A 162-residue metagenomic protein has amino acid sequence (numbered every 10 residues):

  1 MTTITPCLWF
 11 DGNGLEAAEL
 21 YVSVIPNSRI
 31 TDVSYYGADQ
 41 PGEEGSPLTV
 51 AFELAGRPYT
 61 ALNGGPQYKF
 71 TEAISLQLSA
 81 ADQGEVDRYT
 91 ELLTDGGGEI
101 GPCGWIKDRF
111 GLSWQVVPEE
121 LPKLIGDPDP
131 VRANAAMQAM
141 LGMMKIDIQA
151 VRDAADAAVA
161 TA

Functional and structural regions predicted by a protein language model:
T2, Q40, E72-I74, A162: A charge-rich, low-complexity, intrinsically flexible signal that marks solvent-exposed coils, linkers, repeats
C7, L54-A55, E120-K123, P130-A133 (+1 more regions): Conserved "turn/edge" positions that cap or connect secondary-structure elements within repeat/scaffolded domains
L8-G56: Core segments of cupin and vicinal oxygen chelate
V24, L54-R57, K69-F70, I74-S113 (+2 more regions): Vicinal oxygen chelate
L62-G64: Active-site-proximal beta-strand/loop segments in catalytic clefts of secreted hydrolases
P128-A162: C-terminal cap/linker of serine protease catalytic domains
